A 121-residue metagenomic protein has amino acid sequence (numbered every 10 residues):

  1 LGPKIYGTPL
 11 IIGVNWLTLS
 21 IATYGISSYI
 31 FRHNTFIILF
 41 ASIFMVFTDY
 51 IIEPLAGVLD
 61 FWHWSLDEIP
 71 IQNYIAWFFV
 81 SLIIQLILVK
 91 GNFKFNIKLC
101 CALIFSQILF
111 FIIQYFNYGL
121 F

Functional and structural regions predicted by a protein language model:
L1-F121: Aromatic-rich, lipid-facing transmembrane alpha helices and their immediate juxtamembrane interface loops in integral
